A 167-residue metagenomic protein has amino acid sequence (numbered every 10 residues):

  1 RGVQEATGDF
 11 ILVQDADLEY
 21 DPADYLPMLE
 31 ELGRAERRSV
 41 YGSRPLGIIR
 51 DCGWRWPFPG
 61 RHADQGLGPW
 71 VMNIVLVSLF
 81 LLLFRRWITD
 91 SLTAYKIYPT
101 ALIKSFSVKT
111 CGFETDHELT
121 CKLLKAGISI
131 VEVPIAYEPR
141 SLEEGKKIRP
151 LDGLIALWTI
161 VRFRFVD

Functional and structural regions predicted by a protein language model:
R1-E5, F10, P22-F113, R140-I148: Acceptor/aglycone-binding surface of glycosyltransferases and processive sugar-polymer synthases
D17-D21: A short, conserved beta-strand element in the Rossmann-like catalytic core that flanks the donor/metal-binding loop
A23, I155-D167: Terminal low-complexity segments of carbohydrate-biosynthetic enzymes
E31, S78, K122, A156-I160: Generic recognition of well-ordered alpha-helical segments
R86-W87, V108-C111, T120-E138: Catalytic donor-sugar/metal-binding loop of nucleotide-sugar-dependent glycosyltransferases
H117: DNA-recognition element of transcription regulators
K146, P150-W158: Non-catalytic, C-terminal membrane-associated alpha-helical segments of glycosyltransferases
